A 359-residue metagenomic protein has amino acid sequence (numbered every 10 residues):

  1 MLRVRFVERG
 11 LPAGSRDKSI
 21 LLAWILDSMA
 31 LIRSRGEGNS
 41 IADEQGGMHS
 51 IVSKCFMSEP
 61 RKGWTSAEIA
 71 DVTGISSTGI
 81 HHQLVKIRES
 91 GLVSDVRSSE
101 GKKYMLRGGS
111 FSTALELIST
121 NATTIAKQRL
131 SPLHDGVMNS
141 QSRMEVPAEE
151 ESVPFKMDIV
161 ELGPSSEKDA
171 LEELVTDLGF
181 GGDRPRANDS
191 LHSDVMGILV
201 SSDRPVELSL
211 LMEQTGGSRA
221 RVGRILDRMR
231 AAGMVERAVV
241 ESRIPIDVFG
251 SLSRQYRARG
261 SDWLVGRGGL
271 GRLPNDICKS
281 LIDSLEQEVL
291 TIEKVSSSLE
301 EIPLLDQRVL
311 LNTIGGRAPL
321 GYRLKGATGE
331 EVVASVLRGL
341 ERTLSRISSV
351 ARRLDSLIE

Functional and structural regions predicted by a protein language model:
M1-E8: Intrinsically disordered, low-complexity serine/threonine- and proline-rich regulatory segments
G10-I51, P154-D194: Short alpha-helical segments that sit at the start of domains
A42-M48, S98-T120, G182-H192, E207 (+1 more regions): Short, cationic-aromatic polyanion-contact patches
F56-K62, K86, L199-R204, R228: Short helix-capping/hinge SLiMs at alpha-helix to coil transitions
P60-V72, S202-Q214: Short acidic, hydrophobic short linear motifs in intrinsically disordered regions
G74-E89, G216-A231, R237: Short amphipathic alpha-helical interaction segments
T120-S165, V265-I302, G329-E359: Helix-turn-helix/homeodomain-like alpha-helical modules used for DNA recognition and transcription-factor dimerization
